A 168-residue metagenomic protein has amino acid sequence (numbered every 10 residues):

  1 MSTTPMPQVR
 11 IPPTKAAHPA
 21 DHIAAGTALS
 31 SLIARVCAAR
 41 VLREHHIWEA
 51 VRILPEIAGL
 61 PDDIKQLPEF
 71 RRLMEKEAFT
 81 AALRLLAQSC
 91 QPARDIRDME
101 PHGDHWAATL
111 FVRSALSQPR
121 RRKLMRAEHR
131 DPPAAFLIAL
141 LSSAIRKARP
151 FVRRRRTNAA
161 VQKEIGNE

Functional and structural regions predicted by a protein language model:
S2, P7, I11-A28, C37-R120: N-terminal segment of the canonical double-stranded RNA-binding domain
A28, L32-I33, E168: Charge-rich alpha-helical segments
A58-K65, S142-F151: Short helix-capping/linker segments at secondary-structure and domain boundaries
F111-A115, M125, K147: Short, solvent-exposed coil/turn linker segments
R120-R130: A short, exposed loop/beta-hairpin motif centered on an aromatic-Gly-Thr core
D131-S143: A short, charged, amphipathic alpha-helix used as a generic interaction element across diverse proteins
A148-E168: Intrinsically disordered, low-complexity charged/polar segments
